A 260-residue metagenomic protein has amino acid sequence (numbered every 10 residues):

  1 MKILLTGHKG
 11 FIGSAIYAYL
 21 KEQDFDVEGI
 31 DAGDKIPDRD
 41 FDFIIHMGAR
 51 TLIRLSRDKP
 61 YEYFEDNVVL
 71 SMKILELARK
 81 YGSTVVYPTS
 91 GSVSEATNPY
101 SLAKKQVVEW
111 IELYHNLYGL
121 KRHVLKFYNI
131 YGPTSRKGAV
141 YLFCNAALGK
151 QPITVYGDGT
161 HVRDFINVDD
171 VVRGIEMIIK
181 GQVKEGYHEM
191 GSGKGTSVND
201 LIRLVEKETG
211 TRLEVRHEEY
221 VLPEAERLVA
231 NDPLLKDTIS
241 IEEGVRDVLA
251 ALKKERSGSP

Functional and structural regions predicted by a protein language model:
M1-I130, D247, A251: N-terminal Rossmann-like NAD(P)+-binding domain of SDR-like oxidoreductases, especially those catalyzing
T6, F64-V68, S101, K137 (+3 more regions): Short, solvent-exposed loop/helix junctions and linker helices that flank or host conserved functional motifs
K9-I12, R50, T134, G159-H161 (+1 more regions): Gly/Ser/Thr-rich beta-alpha loop segments that engage phosphate groups in nucleotides
A15, R39, L55-D58, N98 (+4 more regions): Generic recognition of short, well-ordered alpha-helical segments
D42, R54, Y61, M72 (+6 more regions): Residues in well-ordered alpha-helical elements
I45, A147-P260: C-terminal substrate-binding subdomain of Rossmann-fold SDR/epimerase-dehydratase oxidoreductases
I74, I111, F143, P233-K236: Structural element of the ATP-grasp superfamily
P99-S101, K105, E109-R163, V168-M177 (+1 more regions): NAD(P)-dependent short-chain dehydrogenase/reductase
